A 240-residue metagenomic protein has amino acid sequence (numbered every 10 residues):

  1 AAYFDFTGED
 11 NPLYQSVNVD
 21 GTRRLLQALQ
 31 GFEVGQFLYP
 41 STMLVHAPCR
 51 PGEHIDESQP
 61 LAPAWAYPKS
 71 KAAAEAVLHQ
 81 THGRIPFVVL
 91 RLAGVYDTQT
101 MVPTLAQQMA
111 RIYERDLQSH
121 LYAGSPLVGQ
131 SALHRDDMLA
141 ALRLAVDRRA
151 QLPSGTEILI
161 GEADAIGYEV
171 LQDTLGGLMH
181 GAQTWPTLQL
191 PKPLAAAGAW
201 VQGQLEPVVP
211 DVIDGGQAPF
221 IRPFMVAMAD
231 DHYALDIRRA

Functional and structural regions predicted by a protein language model:
A1, L38-T42, H82, R91-A93 (+1 more regions): Active-site beta-alpha turn of Rossmann-fold NAD(P)-dependent dehydrogenases/reductases
A1-V17, H46: NAD(P)H-binding glycine-rich loop region in Rossmannoid oxidoreductase-like domains and their noncatalytic homologs
L13-R24, K69-S70, L133: Glycine-rich NAD(P)-binding loop of the Rossmann-fold in SDR/ketoreductase-type enzymes
R23-A66, V88: Conserved Rossmann-fold NAD(P)-dependent oxidoreductase catalytic core, especially the SDR/UDP-sugar
A62-L90: Active-site Tyr-X1-5-Lys
R84-Q130, R135-D137, L144: NAD(P)-dependent short-chain dehydrogenase/reductase
L144-F220, I237: Mid/C-terminal beta-alpha module of Rossmann-like enzyme folds, strongest in SDR-family dehydrogenases/epimerases
